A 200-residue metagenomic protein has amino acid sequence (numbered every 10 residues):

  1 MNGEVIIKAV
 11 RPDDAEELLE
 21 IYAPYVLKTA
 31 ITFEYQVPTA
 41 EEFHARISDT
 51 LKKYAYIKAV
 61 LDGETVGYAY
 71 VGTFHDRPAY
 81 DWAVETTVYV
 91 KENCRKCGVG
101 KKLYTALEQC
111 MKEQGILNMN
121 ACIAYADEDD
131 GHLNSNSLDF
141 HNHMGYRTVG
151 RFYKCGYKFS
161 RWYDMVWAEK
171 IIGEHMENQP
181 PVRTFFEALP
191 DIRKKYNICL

Functional and structural regions predicted by a protein language model:
G3-V5, E64-Y68, Y163: Glycine-rich phosphate/pyrophosphate-binding loop shared by adenosine-nucleotide-utilizing enzymes
E4-L18: A short beta-loop-alpha structural element at the N-terminal edge of CoA-dependent acyl/N-acetyltransferase catalytic
L19-R46: Conserved GNAT-fold acetyl-CoA-binding loop/helix
V37-A83, T87-N93, C110, I171-E174: Acetyl-CoA-dependent GNAT
T87-R95, I123-E128: A short, internal acetyl-CoA/4′-phosphopantetheine-binding micro-motif in the GNAT/acyltransferase core
K96-K112, S135-D139: Conserved acetyl-CoA-binding loop-helix of GNAT-fold acetyltransferases
M111-N136: Conserved GNAT acetyl-CoA-binding A-motif
C122-A124, L138, N142-R161, G173-E174 (+1 more regions): Conserved catalytic-core motifs of GNAT/GCN5-like acyltransferases
